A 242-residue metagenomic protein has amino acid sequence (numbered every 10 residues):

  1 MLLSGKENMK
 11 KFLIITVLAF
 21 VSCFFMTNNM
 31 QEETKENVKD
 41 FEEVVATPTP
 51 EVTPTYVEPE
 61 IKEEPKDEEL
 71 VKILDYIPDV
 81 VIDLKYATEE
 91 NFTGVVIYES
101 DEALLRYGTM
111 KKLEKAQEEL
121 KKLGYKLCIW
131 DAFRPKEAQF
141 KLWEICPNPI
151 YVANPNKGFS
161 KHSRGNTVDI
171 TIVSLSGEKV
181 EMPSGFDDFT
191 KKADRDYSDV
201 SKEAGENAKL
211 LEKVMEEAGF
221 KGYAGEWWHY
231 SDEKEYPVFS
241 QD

Functional and structural regions predicted by a protein language model:
L2-F12: Positively charged n-region of N-terminal signal peptides that target proteins for export
F12-T27: Sec-dependent N-terminal signal peptides of Gram-positive bacterial secreted proteins and lipoproteins
E32-W130, I145-D242: Extracytoplasmic cell-surface/polysaccharide-interacting catalytic and binding patches
K136-F140, P183-G185: Extracytoplasmic/periplasmic soluble domains downstream of a signal peptide or transmembrane helix
